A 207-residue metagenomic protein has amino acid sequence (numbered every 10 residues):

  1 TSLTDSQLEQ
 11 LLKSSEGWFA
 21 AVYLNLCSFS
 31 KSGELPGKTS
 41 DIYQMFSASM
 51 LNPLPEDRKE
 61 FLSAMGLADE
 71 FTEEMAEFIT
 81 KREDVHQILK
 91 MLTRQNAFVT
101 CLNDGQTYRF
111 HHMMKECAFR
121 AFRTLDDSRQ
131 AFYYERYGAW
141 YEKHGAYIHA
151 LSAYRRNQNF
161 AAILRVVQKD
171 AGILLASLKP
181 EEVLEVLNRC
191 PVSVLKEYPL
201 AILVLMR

Functional and structural regions predicted by a protein language model:
S2-F46, P53-E60, G66-E73, K81-R82: Amphipathic alpha-helical "lid/sensor" segments that cap RecA-like P-loop NTPase cores
S2-L3, G37-D41, N52-P53, R109 (+3 more regions): Short helix-capping and inter-helix turn/linker motifs at the boundaries of alpha-helical repeat units
Q10, S14, L24-S28, A64-M65 (+4 more regions): Short acidic/histidine-centered micro-motifs embedded in hydrophobic/aromatic stretches that mark compact functional
F29, T80, F122-D126: Active-site catalytic pocket residues across diverse enzymes, especially alpha/beta-hydrolases
Q44-A121, F132: C-terminal boundary/linker of central alpha/beta nucleotide-binding cores
S128-R207: Extended alpha-helical scaffolding segments used for macromolecular assembly and cargo binding
